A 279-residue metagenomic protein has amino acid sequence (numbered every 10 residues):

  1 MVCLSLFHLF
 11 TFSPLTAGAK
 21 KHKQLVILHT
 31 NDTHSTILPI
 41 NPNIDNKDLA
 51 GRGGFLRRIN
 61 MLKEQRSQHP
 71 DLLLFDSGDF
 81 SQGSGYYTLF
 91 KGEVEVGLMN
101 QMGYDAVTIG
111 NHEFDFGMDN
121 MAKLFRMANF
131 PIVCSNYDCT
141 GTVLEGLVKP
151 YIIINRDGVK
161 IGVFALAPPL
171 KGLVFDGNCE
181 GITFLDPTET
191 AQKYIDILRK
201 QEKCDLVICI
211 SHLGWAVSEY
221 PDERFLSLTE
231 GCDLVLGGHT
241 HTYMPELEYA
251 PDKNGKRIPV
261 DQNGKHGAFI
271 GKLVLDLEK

Functional and structural regions predicted by a protein language model:
V2-T11: Bacterial N-terminal signal peptides
T16-K279: Acidic, metal/ion-coordinating pockets
